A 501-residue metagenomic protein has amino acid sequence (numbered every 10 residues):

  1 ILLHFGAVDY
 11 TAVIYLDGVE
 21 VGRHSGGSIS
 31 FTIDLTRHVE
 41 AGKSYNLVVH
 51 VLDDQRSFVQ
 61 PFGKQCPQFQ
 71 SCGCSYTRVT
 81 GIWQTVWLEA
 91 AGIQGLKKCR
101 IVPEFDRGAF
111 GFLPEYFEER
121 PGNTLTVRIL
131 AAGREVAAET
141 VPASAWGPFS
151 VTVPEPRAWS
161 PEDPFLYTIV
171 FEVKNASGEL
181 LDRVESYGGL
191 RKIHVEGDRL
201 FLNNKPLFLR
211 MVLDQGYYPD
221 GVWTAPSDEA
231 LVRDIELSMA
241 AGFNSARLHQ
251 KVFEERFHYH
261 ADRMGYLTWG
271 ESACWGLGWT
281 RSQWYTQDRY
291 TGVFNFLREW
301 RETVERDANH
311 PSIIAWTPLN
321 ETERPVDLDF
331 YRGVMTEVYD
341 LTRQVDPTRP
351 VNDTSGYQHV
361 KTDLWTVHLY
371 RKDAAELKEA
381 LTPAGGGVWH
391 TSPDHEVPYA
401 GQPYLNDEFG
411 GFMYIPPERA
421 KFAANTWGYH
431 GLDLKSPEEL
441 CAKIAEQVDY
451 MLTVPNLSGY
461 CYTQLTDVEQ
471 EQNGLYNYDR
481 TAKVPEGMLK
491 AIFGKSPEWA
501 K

Functional and structural regions predicted by a protein language model:
I1-G95, E119, E135, V252-E255 (+1 more regions): Accessory beta-strand-rich segments of carbohydrate-active enzymes
G22-H24, E139, V184-S186, R210 (+1 more regions): Short hydrophobic alpha-helix segments
E40-S44, E115-E196: Extended acidic/polar, glycine-enriched regions that form or flank non-catalytic beta-rich accessory modules
A90-R120, S496-K501: Surface beta-strand/loop "capping" patches
C99-R100, V170-S238, P350-N352, K495: N-terminal carbohydrate-binding accessory modules
F110-A131, L200-W269: Conserved, compact domain cores that house catalytic/ligand-binding motifs in diverse enzymes and effector modules
I235-L237, S245-T481, M488-F493: Substrate-binding/catalytic cleft of secreted carbohydrate-active enzymes, primarily glycoside hydrolases
